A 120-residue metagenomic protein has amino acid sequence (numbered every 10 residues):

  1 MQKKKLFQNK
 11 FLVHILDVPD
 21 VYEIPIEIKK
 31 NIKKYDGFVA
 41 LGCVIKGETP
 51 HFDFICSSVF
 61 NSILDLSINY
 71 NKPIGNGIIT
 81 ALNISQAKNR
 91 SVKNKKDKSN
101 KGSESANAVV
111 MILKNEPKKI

Functional and structural regions predicted by a protein language model:
M1-P19: Glycine-rich phosphate/diphosphate-binding loop of Rossmann-like nucleotide-binding domains
I15, D36-L41, P73-I79: Short beta-strand segments at enzyme active-site cores
L16-K33, I79-I84: Glycine-rich oxoanion-binding loops at beta->alpha junctions
E23-I63: Glycine-rich phosphate-binding loop
D53-A81, S99-K101: Short, acidic/small-residue loops that bind anionic groups at enzyme active sites
L82-N100: Phosphate-binding/catalytic loops
K95-I120: A charged, well-structured terminal subsegment
